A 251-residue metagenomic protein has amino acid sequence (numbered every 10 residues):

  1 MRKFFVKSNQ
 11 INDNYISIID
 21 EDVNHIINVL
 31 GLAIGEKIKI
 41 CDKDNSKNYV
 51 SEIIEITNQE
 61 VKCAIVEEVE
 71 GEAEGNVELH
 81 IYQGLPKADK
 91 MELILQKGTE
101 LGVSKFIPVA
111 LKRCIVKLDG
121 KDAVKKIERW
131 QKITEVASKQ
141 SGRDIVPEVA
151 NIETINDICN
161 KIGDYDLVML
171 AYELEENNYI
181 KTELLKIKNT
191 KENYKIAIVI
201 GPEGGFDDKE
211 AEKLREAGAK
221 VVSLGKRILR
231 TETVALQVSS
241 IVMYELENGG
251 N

Functional and structural regions predicted by a protein language model:
M1-E70: N-terminal positively charged helical leader segments and presequences
N9, E68, A110-R113, K226-R227: Short, ordered loop/turn segments at secondary-structure junctions
G35, G98, T134, L214 (+1 more regions): Residue-level signal for inorganic ion chemistry
I38, E70-Y82, K188-K195: Mobile, glycine- and charge-enriched loop segments and immediately flanking short secondary-structure elements within
C63, V146-A150, V221: Generic structural signal for residues in well-ordered beta-strands
E72-M169: RNA substrate-binding interface of SAM-dependent RNA methyltransferases
D166-G205, E210, A219-V222: Active-site/ligand-binding-proximal alpha/beta "capping" segment
D208-N251: Structured adenosyl-cofactor binding patch, chiefly the S-adenosyl-L-methionine
